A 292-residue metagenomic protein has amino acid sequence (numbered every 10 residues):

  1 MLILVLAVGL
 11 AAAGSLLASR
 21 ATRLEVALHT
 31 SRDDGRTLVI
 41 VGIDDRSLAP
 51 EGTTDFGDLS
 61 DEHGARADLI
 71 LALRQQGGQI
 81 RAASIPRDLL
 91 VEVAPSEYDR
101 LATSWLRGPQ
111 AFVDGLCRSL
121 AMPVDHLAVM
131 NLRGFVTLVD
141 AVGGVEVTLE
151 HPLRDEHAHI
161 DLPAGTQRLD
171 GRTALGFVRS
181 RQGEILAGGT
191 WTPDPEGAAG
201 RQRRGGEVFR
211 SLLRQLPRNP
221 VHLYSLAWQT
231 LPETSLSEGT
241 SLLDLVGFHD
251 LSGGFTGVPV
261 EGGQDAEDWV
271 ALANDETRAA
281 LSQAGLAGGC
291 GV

Functional and structural regions predicted by a protein language model:
M1-V292: Non-catalytic, solvent-exposed segments at the cell envelope interface
